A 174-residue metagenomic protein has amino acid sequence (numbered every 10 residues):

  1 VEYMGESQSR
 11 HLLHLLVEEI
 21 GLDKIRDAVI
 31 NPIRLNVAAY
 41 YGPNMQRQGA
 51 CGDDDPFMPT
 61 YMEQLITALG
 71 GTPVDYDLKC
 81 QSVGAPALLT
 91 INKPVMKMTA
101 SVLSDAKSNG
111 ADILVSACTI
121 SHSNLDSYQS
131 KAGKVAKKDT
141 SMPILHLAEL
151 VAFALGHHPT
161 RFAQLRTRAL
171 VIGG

Functional and structural regions predicted by a protein language model:
V1-G174: Iron-sulfur cluster-binding electron-transfer modules in prokaryotic oxidoreductases
